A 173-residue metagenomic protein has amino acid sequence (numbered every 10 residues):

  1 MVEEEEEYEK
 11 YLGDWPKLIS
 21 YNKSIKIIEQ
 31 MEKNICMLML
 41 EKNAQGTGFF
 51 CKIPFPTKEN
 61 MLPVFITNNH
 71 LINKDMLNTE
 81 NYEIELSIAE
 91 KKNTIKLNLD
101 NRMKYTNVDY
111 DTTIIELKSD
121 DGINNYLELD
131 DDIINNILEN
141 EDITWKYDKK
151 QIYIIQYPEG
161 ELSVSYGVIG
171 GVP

Functional and structural regions predicted by a protein language model:
M1, Y8-Y11, Q30-C36, T57-V64 (+2 more regions): Terminal export signals
M1-I25: N-terminal targeting leaders that route proteins to membranes or the secretory/organellar pathways
D14, S20, N68, N98-D100 (+1 more regions): Alpha-helix initiation/capping motif
S24, K33-F65: A conserved glycine-rich beta-strand in the N-terminal activation segment of trypsin-fold
E32, K42-Q45, N60-L62, N73-P173: Serine endopeptidase catalytic core focused on the charge-relay Asp
P54, N69, P158: Residue-level signal for short, function-critical loop segments
T67-N68, S165: A secondary-structure boundary/capping signal
